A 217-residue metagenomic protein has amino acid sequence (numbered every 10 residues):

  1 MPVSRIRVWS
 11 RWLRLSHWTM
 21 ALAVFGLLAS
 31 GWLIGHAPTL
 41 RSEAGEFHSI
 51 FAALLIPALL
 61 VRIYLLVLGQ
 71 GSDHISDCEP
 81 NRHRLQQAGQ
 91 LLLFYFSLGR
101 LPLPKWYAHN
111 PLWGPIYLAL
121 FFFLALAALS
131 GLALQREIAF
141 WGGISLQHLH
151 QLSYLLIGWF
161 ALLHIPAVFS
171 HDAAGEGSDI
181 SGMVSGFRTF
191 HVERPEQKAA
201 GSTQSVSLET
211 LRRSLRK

Functional and structural regions predicted by a protein language model:
M1-K217: Membrane-embedded alpha-helical bundles that constitute the cytochrome b-like, heme-associated redox core of multi-pass
